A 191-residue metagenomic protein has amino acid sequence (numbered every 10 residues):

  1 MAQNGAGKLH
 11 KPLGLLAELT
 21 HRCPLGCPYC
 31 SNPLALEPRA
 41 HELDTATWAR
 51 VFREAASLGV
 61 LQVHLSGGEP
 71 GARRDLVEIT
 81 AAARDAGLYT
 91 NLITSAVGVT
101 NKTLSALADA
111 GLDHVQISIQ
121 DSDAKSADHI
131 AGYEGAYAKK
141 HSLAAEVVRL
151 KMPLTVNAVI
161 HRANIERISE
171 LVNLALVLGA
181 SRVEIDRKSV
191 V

Functional and structural regions predicted by a protein language model:
M1-H114: Conserved alpha-helical substructure of the radical SAM core
E18, L58-H64, R84-N91, L112-Q116 (+1 more regions): Conserved C-terminal portion of the radical SAM core fold that forms the substrate/S-adenosylmethionine-binding
L25, A124-K125, L154: Glycine-centered loop/turn positions within well-structured domains that cap or flank conserved ligand/cofactor-binding
A35, S122, V159: Conserved sequence/active-site signature of Rossmann-fold short-chain dehydrogenase/reductase
E37-T45, Y133-Y137, H161: Flexible, glycine- and charge-enriched loops at secondary-structure boundaries
P70-A72, A96-N101, D113-E134, R162-A163 (+1 more regions): Conserved radical SAM core fold
